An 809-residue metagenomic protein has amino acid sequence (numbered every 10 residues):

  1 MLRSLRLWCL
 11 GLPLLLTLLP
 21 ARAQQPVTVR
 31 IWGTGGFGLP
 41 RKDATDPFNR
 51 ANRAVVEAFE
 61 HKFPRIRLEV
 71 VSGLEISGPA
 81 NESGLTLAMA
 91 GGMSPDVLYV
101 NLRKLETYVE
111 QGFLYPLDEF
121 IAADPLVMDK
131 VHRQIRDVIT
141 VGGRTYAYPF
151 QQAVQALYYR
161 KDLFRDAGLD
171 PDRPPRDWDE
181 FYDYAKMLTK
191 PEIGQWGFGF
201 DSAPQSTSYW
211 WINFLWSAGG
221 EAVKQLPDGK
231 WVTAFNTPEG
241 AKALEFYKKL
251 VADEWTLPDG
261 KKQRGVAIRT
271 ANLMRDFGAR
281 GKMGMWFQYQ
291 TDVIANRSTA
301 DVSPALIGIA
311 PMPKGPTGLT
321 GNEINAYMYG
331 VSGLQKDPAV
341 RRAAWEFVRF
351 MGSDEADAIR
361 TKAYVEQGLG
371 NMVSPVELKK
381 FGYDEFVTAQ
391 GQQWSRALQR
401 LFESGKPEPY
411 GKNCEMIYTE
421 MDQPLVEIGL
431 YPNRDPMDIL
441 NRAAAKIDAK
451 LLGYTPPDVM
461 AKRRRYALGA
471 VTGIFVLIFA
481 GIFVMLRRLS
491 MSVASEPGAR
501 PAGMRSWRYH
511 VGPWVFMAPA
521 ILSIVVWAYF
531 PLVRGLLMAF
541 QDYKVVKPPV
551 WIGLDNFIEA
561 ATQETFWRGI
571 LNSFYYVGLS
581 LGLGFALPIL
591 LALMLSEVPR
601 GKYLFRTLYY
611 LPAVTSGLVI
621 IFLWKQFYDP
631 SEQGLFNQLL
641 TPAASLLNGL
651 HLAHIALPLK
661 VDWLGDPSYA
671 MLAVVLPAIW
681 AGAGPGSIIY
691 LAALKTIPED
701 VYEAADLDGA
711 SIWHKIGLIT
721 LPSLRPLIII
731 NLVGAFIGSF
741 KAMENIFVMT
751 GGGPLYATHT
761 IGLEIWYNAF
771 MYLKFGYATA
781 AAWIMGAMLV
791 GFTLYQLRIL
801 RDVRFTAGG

Functional and structural regions predicted by a protein language model:
A21-T107, Q111, A122-D129, P171 (+3 more regions): Conserved N-terminal structural module of periplasmic/extracytoplasmic solute-binding proteins
L74-S83, G194, F200-S202, G220-P304 (+1 more regions): Extracytoplasmic ligand-binding clamshell segments of periplasmic binding protein
V100-A156, Y182, W210, F214 (+1 more regions): Hinge/lid segment of periplasmic solute-binding proteins
V141-F150, Q155, E180-V232, E239 (+1 more regions): Extracytoplasmic/periplasmic solute-binding protein
D292-S303, P316-T419: C-terminal lobe and pocket-closing loops of periplasmic/extracytoplasmic Venus-flytrap solute-binding proteins
P375-I478: Extracellular/periplasmic bilobal clamshell ligand-binding domains
S490-Y509: Membrane-interfacial, low-structure loops and terminal tails that flank and connect transmembrane helices in multi-pass
G512-G809: A structural signal for multi-pass alpha-helical bundles of membrane permease subunits that mediate small-molecule
